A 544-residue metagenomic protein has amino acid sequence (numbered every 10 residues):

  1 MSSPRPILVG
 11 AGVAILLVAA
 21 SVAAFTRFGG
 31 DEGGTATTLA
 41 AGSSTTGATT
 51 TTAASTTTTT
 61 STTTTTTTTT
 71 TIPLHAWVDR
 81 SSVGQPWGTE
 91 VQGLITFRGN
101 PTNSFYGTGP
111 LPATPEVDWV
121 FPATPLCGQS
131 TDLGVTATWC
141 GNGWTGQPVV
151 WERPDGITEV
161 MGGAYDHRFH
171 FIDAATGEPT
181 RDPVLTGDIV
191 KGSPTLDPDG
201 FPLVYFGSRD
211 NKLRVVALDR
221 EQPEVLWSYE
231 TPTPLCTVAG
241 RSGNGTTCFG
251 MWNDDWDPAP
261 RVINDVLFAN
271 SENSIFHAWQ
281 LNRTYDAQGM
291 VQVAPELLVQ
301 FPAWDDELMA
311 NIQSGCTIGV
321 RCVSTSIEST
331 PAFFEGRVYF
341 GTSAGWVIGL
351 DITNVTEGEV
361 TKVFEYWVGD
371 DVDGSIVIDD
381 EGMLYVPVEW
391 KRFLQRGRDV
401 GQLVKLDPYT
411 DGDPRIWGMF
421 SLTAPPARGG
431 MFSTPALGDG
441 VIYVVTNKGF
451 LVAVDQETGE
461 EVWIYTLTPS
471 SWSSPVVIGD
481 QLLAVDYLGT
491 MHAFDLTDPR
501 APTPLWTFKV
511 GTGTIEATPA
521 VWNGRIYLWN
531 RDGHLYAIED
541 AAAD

Functional and structural regions predicted by a protein language model:
M1-I15: N-terminal export and membrane-targeting signals
S3, A20-A23, G34, T69-I72 (+2 more regions): N-terminal functional modules and adjacent low-complexity/disordered segments of proteins
P4-P6, G29-D31, P331, I376: Short low-polarity hydrophobic stretches
L17-V18, F494: Compositionally biased, intrinsically disordered low-complexity segments enriched in polar/proline residues
A20-T46: C-terminal region of N-terminal signal peptides and the immediate post-cleavage residues of exported proteins
A36-T71: Extracellular mucin-like PTS domains
I72-E90, F97, S104-W144, V149-D257 (+1 more regions): Extracytoplasmic/lumenal domain signature
